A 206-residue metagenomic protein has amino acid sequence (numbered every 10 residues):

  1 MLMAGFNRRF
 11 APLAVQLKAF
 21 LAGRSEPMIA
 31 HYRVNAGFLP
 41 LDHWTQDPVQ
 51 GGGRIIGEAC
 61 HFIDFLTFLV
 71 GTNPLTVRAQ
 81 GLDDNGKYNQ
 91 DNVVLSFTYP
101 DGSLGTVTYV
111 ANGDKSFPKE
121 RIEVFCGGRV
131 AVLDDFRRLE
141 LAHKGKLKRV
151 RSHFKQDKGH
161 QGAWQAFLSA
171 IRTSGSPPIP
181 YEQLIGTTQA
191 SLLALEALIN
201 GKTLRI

Functional and structural regions predicted by a protein language model:
M1-F6: Beta-strand-loop-alpha-helix segment that lines the small-molecule cofactor/substrate pocket of alpha/beta enzymes
R8-G86, G201: Predominantly a Rossmann-like dinucleotide-binding segment in NAD(P)-dependent oxidoreductases
F10-A14, F62-I63, H160-Q165, S191-L192: A general structural signal for well-ordered alpha-helical segments in protein cores
A14-Q16, L41-T45, N89-D91, K119-E120 (+2 more regions): Short aromatic-enriched loop/helix-cap "lid" or pocket-rim segments at secondary-structure transitions that line
Q50-I56, R149-K158: A short glycine-threonine-serine/GTX helix/turn-capping micro-motif
G57, I63-R138, Q161-G175: Contiguous beta-strand/loop segments that form the cofactor/metal-binding neighborhood of enzyme cores
P100, S169-I206: C-terminal helix-rich "cap/oligomerization" subdomain common to oxidoreductases
S116-R121, A142-K146, V150-S152: A short, polar/proline- and glycine-enriched secondary-structure boundary/capping micro-motif
